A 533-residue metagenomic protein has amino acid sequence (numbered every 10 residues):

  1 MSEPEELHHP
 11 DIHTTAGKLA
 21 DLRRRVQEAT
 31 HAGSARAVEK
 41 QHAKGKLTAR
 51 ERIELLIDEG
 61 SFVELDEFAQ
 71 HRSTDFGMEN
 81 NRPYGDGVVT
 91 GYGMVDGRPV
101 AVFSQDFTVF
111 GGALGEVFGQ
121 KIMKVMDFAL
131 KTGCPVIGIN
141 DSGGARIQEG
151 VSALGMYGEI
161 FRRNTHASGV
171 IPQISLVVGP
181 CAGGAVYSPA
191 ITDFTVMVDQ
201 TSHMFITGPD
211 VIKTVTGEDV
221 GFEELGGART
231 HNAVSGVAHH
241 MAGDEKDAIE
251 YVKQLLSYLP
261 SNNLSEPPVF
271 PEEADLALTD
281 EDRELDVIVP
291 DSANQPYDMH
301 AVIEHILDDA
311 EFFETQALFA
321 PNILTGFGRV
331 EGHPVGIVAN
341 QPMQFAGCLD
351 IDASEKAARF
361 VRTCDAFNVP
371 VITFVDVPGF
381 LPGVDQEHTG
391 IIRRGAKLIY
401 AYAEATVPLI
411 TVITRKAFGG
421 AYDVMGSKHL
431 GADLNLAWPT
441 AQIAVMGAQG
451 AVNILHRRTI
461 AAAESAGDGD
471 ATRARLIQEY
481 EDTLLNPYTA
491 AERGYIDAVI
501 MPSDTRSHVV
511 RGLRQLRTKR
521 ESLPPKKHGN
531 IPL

Functional and structural regions predicted by a protein language model:
M1-L533: Ligand-binding clefts of soluble mixed alpha/beta catalytic domains
